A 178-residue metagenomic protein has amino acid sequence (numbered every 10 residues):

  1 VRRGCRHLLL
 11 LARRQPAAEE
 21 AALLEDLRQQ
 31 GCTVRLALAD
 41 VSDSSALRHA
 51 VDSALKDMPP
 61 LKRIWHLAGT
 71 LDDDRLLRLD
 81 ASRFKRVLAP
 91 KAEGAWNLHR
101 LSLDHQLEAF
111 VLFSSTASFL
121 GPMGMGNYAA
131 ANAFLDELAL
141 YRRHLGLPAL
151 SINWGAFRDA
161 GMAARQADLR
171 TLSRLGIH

Functional and structural regions predicted by a protein language model:
V1-H178: 4′-phosphopantetheine-dependent carrier domains
